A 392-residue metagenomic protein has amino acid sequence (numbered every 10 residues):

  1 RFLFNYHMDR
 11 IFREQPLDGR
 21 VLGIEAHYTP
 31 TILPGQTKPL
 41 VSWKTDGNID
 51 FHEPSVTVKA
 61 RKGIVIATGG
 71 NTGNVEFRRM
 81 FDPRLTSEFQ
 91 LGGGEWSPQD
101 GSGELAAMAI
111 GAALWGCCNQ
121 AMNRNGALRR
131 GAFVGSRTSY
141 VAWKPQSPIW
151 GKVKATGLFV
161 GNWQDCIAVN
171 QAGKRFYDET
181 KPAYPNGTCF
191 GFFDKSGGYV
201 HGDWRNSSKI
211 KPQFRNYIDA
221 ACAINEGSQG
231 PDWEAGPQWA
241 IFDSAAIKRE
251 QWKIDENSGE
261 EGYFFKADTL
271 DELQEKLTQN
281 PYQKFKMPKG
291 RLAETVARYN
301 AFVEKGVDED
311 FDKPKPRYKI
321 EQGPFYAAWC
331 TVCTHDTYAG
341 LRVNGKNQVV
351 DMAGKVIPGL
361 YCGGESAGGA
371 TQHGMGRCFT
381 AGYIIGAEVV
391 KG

Functional and structural regions predicted by a protein language model:
R1-D9, V58-K59, C117: A conserved beta-strand/loop element that lines the FAD pocket in flavoprotein oxidoreductases
F4-L22, H27-T31: A conserved short coil-to-beta-strand element within the FAD-binding core of flavoproteins
H27, A60-R61, I66-T68, Q171 (+1 more regions): Short, well-ordered coil/turn residues at beta-beta hairpins and beta-strand->alpha-helix junctions within
I32-V134: Glycine-rich loop(s) and the adjacent beta-strand/alpha-helix scaffold that form part
E104, I110-K284: An anion/pyrophosphate-binding glycine-rich loop and adjacent beta-alpha core in soluble alpha-beta enzymes
A106-A113, F379-G392: Internal hydrophobic alpha-helix adjacent to the cofactor/substrate pocket in enzyme cavities
M122-A127, K181-G187, C333-Y338, E365-G376: Glycine-rich phosphate/pyrophosphate-binding beta-alpha loops
F285-A370: A glycine-rich dinucleotide-binding beta-alpha-beta segment and adjacent secondary-structure elements that constitute
